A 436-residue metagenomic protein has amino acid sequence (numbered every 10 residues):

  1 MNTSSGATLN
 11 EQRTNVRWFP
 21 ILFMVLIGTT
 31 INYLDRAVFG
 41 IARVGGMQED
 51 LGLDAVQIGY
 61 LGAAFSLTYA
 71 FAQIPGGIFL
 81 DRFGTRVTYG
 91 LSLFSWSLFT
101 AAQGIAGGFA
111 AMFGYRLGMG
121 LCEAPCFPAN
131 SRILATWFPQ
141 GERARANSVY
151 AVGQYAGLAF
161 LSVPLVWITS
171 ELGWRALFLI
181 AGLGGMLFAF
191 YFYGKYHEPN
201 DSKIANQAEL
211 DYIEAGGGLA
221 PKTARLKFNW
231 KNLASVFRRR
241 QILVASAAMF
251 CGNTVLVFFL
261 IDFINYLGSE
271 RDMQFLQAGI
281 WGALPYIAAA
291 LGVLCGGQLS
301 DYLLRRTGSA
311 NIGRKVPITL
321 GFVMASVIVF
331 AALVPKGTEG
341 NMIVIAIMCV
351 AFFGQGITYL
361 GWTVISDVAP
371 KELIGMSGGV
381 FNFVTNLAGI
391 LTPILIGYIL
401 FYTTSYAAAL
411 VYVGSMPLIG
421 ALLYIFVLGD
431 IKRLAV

Functional and structural regions predicted by a protein language model:
A37, S66-I74, A124, L158-A159 (+4 more regions): Residue-level signature of mid-helix packing/kink "hotspots" within the transmembrane helices of 12-pass Major
G40-I41, A234-G297, T358, W362 (+2 more regions): Extracytoplasmic gate region of multi-pass secondary transporters
G52, G84, I105-A111, C122 (+2 more regions): Helix-breaking motifs and short loop linkers at transmembrane-helix boundaries and internal kinks in secondary membrane
F71-G107: Conserved MFS/SLC helix-loop-helix module at the cytosolic interface between two early adjacent transmembrane helices
S95, F99-A102, A110-G118, M342 (+1 more regions): Paired small-residue
Y115-Q154: Cytoplasmic helix-loop-helix junction between adjacent transmembrane helices in 12-TM secondary transporters
Y150, Q154-K203: Helix-loop-helix hairpin linking two adjacent transmembrane segments in secondary transporters
N311-L360: C-terminal transmembrane helical hairpin of 12-TM major facilitator-type secondary transporters
